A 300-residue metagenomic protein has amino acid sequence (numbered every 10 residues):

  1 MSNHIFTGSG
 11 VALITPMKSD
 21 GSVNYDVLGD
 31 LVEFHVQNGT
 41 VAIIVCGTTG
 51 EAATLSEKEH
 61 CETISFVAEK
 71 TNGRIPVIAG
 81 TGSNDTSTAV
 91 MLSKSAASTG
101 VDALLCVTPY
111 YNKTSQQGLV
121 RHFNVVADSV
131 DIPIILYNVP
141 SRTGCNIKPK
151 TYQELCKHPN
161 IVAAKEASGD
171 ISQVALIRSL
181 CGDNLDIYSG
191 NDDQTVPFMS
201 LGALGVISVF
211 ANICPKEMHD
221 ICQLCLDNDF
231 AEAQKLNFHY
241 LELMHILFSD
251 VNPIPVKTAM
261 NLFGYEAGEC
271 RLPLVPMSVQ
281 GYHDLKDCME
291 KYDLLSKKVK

Functional and structural regions predicted by a protein language model:
N3-I5, L176, L185, M260: Catalytic cores of TIM-barrel enzymes
N3-V11, T15-G144, V299: Active-site beta->alpha loop and helix N-cap motifs at the rims of alpha/beta catalytic domains
I5-P16, N38-T40, T49, S200-A203 (+2 more regions): C-terminal alpha-helical cap/extension of soluble enzyme domains
S19, Y25, E57, P149 (+2 more regions): Alpha-helix N-capping/helix-start residues
Y25, G29-V32, P149, Y282-M289: Short, amphipathic alpha-helical "lid/cap" segments that border enzyme active or binding sites
L28, H60, I64, A89 (+6 more regions): A general structural signal for well-ordered alpha-helical segments in protein cores
D128-S129, R142-F248: Catalytic alpha/beta core domains of metabolic enzymes, predominantly
N138, N160-I161, R271: Glycine-rich phosphate-binding "P-loop"
